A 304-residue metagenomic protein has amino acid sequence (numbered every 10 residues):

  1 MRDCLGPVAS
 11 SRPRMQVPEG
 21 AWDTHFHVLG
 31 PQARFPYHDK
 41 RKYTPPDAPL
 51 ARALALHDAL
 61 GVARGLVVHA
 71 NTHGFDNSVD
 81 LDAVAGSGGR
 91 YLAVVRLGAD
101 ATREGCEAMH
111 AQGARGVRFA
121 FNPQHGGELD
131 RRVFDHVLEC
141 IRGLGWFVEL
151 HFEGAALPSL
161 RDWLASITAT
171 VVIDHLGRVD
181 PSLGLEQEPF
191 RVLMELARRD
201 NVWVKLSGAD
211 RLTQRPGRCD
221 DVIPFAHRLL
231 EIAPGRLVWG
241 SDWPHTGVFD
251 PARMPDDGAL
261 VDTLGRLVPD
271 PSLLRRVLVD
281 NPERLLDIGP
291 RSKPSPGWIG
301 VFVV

Functional and structural regions predicted by a protein language model:
M1-G20, P46-R64, P234-R236, D250-V304: Mid-to-C-terminal alpha-helical segments outside catalytic/metal-binding sites
R2-L5, T72-A155, D162, W203-L212: Active-site gating/metal-coordination segments in enzymes
W22-F26, G65-V68, Y91-V95, V117-F119 (+4 more regions): Hydrophobic faces of well-ordered beta-strands that scaffold small-molecule active sites in alpha/beta enzyme cores
H25, H57, D80, I141 (+4 more regions): Conserved, mostly hydrophobic/aromatic
D39-S87, E107: Alpha-helical scaffold segments that flank or form the walls of functional sites
P49-A53, D76-V79, A101-E104, L157-P158 (+1 more regions): Alpha-helical scaffolding within the catalytic cores of extracellular/periplasmic polymer-degrading hydrolases
N77-Y91, F225-A233, M254-G265: Short, electropositive alpha-helical surface patch
D130-W239, G247: Catalytic pocket-lining loop regions of alpha/beta-barrel enzymes, especially the amidohydrolase/enolase/GH5 lineages
